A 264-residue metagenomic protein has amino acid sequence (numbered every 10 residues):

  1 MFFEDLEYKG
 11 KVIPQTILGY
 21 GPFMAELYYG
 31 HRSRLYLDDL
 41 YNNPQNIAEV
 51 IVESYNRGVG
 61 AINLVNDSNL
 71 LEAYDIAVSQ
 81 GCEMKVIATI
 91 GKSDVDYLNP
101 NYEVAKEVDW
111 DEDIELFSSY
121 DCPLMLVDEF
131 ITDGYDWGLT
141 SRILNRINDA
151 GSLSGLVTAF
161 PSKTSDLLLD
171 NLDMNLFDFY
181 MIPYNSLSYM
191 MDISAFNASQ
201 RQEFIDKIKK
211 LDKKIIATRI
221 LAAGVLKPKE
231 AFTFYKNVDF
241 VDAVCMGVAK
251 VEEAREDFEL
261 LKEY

Functional and structural regions predicted by a protein language model:
M1-A77, A231-F234: N-terminal binding-site loop/beta-alpha segment at the start of enzyme catalytic domains that lines or forms
Q15-F23, I87-G91, P123, F177-N185: Non-cysteine beta-strand/loop elements that form the S-adenosyl-L-methionine
I17, G60-N63, M125-L126, M181 (+1 more regions): Conserved beta-strand positions in the central sheet of alpha/beta enzyme cores
Y28-Q45, T89-V108, D133, L221-L226: Active-site mouth loops of central-metabolism enzymes
D39-S54, Y102-S118, T164-D170, K227-F234: Short, acidic/polar
Y55-N56, L71-V86, D111-D121, N145 (+3 more regions): Acidic (Asp/Glu)-rich catalytic clusters
D94-D96, D128-Y264: Beta/alpha (TIM)-barrel catalytic core signal, keyed to glycine-rich beta->alpha loops juxtaposed to Asp/Glu that bind
I114-D136: Active-site groove signature of glycoside hydrolases
